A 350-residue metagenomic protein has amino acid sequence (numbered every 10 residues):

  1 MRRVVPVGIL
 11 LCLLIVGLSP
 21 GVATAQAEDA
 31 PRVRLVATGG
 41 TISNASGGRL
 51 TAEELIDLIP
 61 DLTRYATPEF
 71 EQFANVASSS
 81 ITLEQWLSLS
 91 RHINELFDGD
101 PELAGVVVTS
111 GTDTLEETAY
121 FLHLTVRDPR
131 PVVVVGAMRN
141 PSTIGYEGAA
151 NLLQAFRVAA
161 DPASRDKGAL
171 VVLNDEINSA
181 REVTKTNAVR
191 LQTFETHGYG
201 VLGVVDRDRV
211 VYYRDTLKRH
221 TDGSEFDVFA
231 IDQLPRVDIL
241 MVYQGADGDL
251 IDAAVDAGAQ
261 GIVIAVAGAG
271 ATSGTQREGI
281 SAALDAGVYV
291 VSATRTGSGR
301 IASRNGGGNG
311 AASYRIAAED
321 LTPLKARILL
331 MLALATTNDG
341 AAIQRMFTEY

Functional and structural regions predicted by a protein language model:
M1-I9: Bacterial N-terminal signal peptides that target proteins for export
G8-S19: Bacterial N-terminal signal peptides
Q26-L96, E278: ATP/NTP phosphate-donor binding region
D29-P31, V36-A37, S43-S46, L58-R64 (+2 more regions): Accessory alpha-helical/coil subdomains and C-terminal extensions that flank or cap enzyme catalytic cores
V108-R130, T272-S281: Short Gly/Thr/Asp-enriched flexible loops that form oxyanion-binding sites at enzyme active sites
A119-A150, F156-A160, D285-T294: Short, acidic/small-residue loops that bind anionic groups at enzyme active sites
V135-R207: Internal gly/pro-rich beta-alpha loop/helix module that stabilizes soluble enzyme cofactors or their anionic handles
A269-Y350: C-terminal non-catalytic interaction/assembly regions of soluble proteins
